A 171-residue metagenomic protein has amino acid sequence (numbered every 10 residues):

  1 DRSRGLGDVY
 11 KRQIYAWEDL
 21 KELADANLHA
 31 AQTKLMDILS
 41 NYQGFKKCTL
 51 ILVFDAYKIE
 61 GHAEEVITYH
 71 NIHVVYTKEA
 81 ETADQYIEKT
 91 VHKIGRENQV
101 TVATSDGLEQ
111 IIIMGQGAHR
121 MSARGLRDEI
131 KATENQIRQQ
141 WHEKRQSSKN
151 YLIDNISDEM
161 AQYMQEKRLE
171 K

Functional and structural regions predicted by a protein language model:
D1-L6, Y10: Single conserved hydrophobic/aromatic residue that forms the stacking wall/gate of nucleotide- or nucleobase-binding
R12-K171: Nuclease catalytic cores that cleave nucleic-acid phosphodiester bonds, predominantly acidic two-metal-ion
